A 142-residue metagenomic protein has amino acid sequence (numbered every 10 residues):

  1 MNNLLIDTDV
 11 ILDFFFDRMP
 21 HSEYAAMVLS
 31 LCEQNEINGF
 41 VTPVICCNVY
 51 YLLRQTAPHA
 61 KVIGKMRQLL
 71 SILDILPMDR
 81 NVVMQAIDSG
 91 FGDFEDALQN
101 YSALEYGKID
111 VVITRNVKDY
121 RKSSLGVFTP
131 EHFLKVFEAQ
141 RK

Functional and structural regions predicted by a protein language model:
M1-F40, R54-G64, K122, L134-K142: Short, well-structured N-terminal submotif of metal-dependent ribonuclease cores
N3, L104-K142: Acidic, PIN/NYN-like endoribonuclease modules and their adjacent C-terminal/linker elements
D9-V10, V44, N81, K118 (+1 more regions): Alpha-helix/helix-capping structural signal
V10-I11, N48-V49, Q85: A general alpha-helix detector
F15, I87-G90, S124: Short, flexible helix/strand-to-coil boundary loops that buttress conserved ligand/catalytic motifs in alpha/beta
A26, V44-V82: Active-site-proximal, substrate-binding regions of enzyme catalytic domains and RNA-binding/basic surfaces
D74-V117: Active-site neighborhoods of divalent-metal-dependent phosphate/nucleic-acid chemistry enzymes
